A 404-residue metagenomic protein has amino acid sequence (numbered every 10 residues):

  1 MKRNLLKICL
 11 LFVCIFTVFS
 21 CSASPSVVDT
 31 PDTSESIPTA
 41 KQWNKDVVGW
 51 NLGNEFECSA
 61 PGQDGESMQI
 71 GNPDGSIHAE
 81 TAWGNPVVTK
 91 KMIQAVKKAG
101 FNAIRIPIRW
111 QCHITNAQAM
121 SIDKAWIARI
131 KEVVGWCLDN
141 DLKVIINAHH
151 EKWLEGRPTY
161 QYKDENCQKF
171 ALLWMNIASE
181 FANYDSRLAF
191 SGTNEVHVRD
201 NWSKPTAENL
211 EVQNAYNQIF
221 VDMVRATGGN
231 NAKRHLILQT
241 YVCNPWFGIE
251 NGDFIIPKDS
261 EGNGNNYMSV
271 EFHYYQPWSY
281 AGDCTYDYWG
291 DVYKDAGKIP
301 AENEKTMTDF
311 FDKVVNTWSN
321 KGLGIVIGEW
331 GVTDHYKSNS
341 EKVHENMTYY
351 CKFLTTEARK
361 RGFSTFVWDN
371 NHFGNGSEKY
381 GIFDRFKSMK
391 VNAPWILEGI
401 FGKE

Functional and structural regions predicted by a protein language model:
M1-C9: Bacterial N-terminal signal peptides that target proteins for export
C9-V18: Bacterial N-terminal signal peptides
T17-S36: Bacterial Sec-dependent N-terminal signal peptides
I37-H235, T240-N251, N370-G374, F386-I400: Active-site mouth of glycoside hydrolases
P61-G62, Y280-C284, S338, S377-E378: Short conserved micro-motifs at the rims of enzyme active sites and ligand-binding pockets
C167-N303, T308-T333, K360-F363: Active-site region of glycoside hydrolase catalytic domains
K337-E404: Aromatic-rich peripheral "rim/lid" segments of glycoside hydrolase catalytic domains that contact and position glycan
